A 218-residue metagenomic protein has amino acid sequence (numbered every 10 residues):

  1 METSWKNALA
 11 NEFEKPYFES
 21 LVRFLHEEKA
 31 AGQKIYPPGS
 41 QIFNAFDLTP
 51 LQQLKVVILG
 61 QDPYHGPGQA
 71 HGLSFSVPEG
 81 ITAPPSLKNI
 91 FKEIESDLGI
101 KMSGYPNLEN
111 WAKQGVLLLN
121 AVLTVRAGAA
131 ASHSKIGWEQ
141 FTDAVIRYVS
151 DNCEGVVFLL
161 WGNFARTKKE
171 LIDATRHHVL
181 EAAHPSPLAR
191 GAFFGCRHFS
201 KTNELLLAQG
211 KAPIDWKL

Functional and structural regions predicted by a protein language model:
E2, N11-L160, F164-T167, I172-D173 (+4 more regions): A polyanion-binding, active-site-adjacent surface
